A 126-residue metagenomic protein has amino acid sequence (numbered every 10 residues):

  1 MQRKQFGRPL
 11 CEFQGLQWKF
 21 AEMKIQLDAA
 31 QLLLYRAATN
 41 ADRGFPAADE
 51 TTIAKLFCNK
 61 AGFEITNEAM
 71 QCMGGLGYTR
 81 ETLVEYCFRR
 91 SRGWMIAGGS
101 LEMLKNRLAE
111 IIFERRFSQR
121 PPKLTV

Functional and structural regions predicted by a protein language model:
M1-V126: Alpha-helical interface subdomain recognition
